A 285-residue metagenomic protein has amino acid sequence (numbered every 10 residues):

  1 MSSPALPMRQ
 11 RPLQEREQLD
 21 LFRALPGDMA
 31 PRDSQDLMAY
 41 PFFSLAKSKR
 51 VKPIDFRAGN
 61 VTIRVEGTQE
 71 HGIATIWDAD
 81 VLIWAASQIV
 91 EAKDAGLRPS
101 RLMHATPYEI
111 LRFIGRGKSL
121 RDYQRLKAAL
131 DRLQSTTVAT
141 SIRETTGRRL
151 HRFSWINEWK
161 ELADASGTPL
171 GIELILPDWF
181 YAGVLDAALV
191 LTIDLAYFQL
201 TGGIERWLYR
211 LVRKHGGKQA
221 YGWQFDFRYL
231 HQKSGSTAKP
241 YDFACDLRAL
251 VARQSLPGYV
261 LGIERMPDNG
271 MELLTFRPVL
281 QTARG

Functional and structural regions predicted by a protein language model:
M1-G285: Charged, alpha-helix-forming regions
